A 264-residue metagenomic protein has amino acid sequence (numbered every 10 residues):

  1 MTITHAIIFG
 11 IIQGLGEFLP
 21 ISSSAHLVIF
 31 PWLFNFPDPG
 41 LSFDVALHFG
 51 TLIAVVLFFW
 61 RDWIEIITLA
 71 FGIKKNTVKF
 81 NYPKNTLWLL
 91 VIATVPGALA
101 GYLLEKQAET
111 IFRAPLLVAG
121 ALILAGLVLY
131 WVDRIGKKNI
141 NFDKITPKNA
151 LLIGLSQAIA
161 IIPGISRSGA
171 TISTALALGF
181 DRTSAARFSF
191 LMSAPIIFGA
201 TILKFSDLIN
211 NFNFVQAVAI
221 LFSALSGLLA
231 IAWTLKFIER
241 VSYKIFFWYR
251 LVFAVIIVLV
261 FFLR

Functional and structural regions predicted by a protein language model:
M1-R264: Multi-pass membrane proteins that catalyze or facilitate reactions on polyprenyl-/lipid-phosphate substrates and their
